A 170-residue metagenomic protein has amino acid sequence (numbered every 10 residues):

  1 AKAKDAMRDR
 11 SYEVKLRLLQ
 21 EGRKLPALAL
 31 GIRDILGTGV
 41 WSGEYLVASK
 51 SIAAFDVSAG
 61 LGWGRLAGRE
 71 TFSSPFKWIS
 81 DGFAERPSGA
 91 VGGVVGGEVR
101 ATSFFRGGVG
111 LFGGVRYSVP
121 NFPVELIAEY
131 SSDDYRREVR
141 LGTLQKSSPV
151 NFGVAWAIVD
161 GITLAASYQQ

Functional and structural regions predicted by a protein language model:
A1-G43, I52-F55, W63-G68, G97-R100 (+6 more regions): Transmembrane beta-barrel domains of Gram-negative outer membranes and organellar outer membranes
D56-V119: Histidine/lysine/aspartate-rich catalytic loop segments that bind and position anionic ligands
G107, Q145-K146: Short secondary-structure boundary/capping elements
Y130, Q169-Q170: Short beta->alpha linker loops
L164-Y168: Short, exposed beta-strand-loop hairpins at the edges of beta-sheets in extracellular/periplasmic proteins
